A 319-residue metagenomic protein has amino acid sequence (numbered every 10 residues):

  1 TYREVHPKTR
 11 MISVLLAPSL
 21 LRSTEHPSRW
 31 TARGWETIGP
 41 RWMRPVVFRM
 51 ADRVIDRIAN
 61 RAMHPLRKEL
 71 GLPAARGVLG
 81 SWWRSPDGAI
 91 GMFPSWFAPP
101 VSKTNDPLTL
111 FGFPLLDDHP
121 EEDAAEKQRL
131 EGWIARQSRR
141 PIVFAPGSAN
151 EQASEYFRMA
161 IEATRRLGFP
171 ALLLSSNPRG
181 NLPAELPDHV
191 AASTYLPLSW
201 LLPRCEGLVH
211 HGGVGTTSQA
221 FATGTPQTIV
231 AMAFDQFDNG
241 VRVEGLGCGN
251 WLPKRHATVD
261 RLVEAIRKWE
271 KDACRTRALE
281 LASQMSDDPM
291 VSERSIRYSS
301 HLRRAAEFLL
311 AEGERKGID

Functional and structural regions predicted by a protein language model:
T1-M43, G91, S95-F97: Conserved nucleotide-sugar donor-interacting segment of glycosyltransferase catalytic cores, predominantly GT-B
I12-A17, M92, F111, L174 (+3 more regions): Generic beta-sheet signal
T24-E69: Alpha-helical membrane-targeting segments
A59-F111: Long, low-complexity segments enriched in small/aliphatic residues
W96-G207: Donor-nucleotide binding loops and adjacent catalytic segments primarily of GT-B fold Leloir glycosyltransferases
S193-R242: A donor-sugar binding/catalytic signature common to diverse glycosyltransferases and related nucleotide-sugar
F234-A265, A273-T276: Change "using UDP/GDP/dTDP sugars" to "using nucleotide sugars
V259-D319: C-terminal amphipathic helix plus adjacent low-complexity, charged tail appended to glycosyltransferase catalytic
